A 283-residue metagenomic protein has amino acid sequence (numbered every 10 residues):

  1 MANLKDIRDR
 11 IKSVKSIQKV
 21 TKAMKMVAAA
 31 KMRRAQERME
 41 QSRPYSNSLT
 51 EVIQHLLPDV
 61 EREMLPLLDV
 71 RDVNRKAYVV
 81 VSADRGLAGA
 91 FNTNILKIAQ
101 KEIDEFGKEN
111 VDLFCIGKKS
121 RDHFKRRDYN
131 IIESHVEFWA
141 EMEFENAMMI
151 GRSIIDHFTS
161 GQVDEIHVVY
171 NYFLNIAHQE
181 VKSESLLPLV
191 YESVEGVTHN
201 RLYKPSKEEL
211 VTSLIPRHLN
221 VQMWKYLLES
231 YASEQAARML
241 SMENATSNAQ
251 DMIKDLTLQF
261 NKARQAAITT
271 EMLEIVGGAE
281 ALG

Functional and structural regions predicted by a protein language model:
M1-G283: C-terminal beta-strand-loop-alpha-helix "lid" module of Rossmann-like NAD(P)-dependent dehydrogenases
